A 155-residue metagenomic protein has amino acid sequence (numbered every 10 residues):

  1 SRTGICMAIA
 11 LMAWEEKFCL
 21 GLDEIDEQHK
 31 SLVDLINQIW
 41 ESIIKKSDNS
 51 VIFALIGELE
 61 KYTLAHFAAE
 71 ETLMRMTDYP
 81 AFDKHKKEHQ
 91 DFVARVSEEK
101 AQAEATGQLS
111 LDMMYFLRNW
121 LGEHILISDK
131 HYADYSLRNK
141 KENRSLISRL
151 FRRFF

Functional and structural regions predicted by a protein language model:
T3-F155: Small-residue-biased structural context
